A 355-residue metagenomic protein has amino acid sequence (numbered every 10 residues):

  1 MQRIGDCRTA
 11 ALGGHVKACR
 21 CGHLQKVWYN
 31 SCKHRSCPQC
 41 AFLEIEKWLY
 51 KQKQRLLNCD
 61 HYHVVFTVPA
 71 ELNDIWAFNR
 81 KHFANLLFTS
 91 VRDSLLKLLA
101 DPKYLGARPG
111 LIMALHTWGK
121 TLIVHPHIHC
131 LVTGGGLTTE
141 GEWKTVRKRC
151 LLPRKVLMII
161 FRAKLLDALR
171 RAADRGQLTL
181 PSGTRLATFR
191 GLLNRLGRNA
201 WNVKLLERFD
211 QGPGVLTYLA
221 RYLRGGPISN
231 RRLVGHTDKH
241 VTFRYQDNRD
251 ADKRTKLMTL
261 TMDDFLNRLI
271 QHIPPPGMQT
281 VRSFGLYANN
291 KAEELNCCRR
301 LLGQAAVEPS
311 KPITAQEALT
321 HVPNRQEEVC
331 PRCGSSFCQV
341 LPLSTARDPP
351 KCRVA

Functional and structural regions predicted by a protein language model:
M1-A355: Beta->alpha loop/short-helix hinge microenvironment recognizer with preference for catalytic Tyr/His contexts
